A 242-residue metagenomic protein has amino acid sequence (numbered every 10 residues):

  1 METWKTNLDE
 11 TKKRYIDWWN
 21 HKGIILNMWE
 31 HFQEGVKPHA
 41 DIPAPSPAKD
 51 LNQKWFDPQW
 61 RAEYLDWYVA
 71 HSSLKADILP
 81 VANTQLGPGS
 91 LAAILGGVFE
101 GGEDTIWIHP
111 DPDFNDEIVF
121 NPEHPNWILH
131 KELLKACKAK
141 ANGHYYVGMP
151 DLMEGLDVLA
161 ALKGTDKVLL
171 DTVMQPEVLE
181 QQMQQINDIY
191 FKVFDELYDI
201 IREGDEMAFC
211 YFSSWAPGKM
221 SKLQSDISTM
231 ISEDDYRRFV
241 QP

Functional and structural regions predicted by a protein language model:
M1-K49, A62-E63, Y68, K75-T84 (+1 more regions): Active-site loop segments of alpha/beta catalytic cores
N52-W55: Intrinsically disordered, low-complexity transcriptional activation regions of bZIP and related transcription factors
V81-D116: A contiguous, low-structure linker/loop signature
